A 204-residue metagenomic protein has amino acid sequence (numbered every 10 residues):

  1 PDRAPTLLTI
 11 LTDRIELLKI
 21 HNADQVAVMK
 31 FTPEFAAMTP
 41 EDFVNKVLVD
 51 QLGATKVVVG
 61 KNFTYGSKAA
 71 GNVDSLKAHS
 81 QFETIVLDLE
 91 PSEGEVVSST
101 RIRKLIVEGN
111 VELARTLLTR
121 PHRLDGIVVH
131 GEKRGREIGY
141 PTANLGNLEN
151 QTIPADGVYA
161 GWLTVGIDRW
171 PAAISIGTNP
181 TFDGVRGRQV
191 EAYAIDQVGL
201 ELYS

Functional and structural regions predicted by a protein language model:
P1-L52: Core alpha/beta nucleotide-donor-binding catalytic domains of modification enzymes
L8-I15, K19-D24, L124-Q151: Short N-terminal signal/transit or membrane-insertion segments and the immediately adjacent low-complexity/disordered
I10-E16, D50-A54, F82-T84, G109-E112 (+4 more regions): Glycine-rich loops and low-complexity Gly/Arg-rich segments that provide flexible linkers or classic glycine-based
K19-M29, K61-S67, P91-V97, P121-L124 (+2 more regions): Low-complexity, flexible helical/coil segments
F31, L89, I176: Active-site donor-binding loop signature of nucleotide-sugar glycosyltransferases
E34-P141, D156: Classical nucleotidyltransferase
G131-S204: Phosphate/ribose-recognition catalytic cores of enzymes acting on nucleotide-derived substrates
